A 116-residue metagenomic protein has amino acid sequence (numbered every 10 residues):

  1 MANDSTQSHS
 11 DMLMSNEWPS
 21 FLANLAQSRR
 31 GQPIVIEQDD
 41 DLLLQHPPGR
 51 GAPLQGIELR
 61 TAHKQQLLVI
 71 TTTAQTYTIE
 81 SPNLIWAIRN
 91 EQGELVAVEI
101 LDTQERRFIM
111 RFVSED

Functional and structural regions predicted by a protein language model:
M1-D39, Q45, L101-D116: Short glycine-rich, low-complexity segments
P33, G51, L67: Beta-strand-rich binding-surface signature of beta-sandwich/beta-barrel folds used to engage anionic ligands
V35, V69, A97-E99: Residue-level detector of beta-strand face positions
L42-P53: Short coil-to-beta-strand transition motifs
Q55-I57, L84-I85: Phosphoinositide-dependent membrane-docking surfaces
E58-K64: Short, conserved beta-turn/loop elements at beta-strand boundaries and strand-helix junctions
L67-I79: Short solvent-exposed strand/turn elements
I79-D116: Helix-rich interaction surfaces within compact, conserved domain-sized segments that mediate assembly or partner
